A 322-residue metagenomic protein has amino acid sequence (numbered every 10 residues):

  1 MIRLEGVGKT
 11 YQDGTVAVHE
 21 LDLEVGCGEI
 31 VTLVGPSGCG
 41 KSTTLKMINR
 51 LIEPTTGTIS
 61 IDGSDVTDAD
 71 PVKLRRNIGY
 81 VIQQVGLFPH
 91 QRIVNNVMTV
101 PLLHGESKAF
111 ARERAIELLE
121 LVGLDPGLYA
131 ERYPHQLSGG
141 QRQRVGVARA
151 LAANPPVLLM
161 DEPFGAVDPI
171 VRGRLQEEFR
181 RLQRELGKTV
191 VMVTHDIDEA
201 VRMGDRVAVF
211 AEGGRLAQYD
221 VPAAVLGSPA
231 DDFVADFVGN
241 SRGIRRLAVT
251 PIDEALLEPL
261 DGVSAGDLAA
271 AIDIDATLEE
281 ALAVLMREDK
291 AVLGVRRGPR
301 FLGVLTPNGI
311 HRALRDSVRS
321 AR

Functional and structural regions predicted by a protein language model:
V34-P36: The feature captures the beta-strand-to-loop junction immediately N-terminal to the Walker
N49: Helix-to-loop junction immediately C-terminal to a conserved catalytic motif
D65-G79, L103: ABC ATPase NBD coupling module
I93-L102, R112, I116: Short helical segment in ABC ATPase nucleotide-binding domains corresponding to the A-loop/adjacent helical element
A109-L128: Conserved ABC ATPase "signature" region
H135, A153: Conserved signature/switch motifs of ABC ATPase nucleotide-binding domains
V263-K290, V295-R297, T306-R322: The conserved cystathionine-beta-synthase
